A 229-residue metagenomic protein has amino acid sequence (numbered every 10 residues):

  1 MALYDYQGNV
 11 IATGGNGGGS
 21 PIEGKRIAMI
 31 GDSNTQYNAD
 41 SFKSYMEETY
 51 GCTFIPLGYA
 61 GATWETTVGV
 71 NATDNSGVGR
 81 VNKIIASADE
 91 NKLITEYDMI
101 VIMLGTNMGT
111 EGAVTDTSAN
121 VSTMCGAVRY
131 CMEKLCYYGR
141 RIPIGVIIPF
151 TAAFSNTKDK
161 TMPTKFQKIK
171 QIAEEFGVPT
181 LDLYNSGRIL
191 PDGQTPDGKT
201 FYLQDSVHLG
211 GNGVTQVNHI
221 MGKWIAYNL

Functional and structural regions predicted by a protein language model:
M1-G18: Short, low-complexity N-terminal tether/leader segments at secretion or assembly junctions of large, surface-exposed
G24-M29, N34-S122, G126: Conserved SGNH/GDSL esterase-like catalytic core that processes O-acyl groups on lipids and polysaccharides
F42, M124-C131, K165-I169: A general structural detector for well-ordered alpha-helical segments in enzyme core domains, enriched
M46-E47, L135, I172-A173: A generic structural signal for well-ordered alpha-helical segments
Y50, Y138-R140, F176: Helix C-cap/helix->beta junction micro-motif
M103-N107, M132-K168: Active-site segments of SGNH/GDSL-like serine hydrolases that catalyze O-acetyl group transfer/hydrolysis on lipids
F150-L229: Catalytic His-Asp segment of secreted/periplasmic serine-dependent ester chemistry enzymes
